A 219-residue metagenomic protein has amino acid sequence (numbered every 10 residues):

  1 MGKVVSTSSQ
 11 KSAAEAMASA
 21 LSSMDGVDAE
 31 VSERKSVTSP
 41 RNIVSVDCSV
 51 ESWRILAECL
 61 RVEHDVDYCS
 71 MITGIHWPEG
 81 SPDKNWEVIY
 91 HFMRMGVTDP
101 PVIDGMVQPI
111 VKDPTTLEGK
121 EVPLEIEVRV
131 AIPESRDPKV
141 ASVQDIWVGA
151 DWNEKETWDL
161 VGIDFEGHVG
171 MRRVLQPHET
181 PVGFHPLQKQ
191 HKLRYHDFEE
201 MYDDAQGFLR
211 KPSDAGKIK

Functional and structural regions predicted by a protein language model:
M1-K219: Terminal low-complexity/charged segments
